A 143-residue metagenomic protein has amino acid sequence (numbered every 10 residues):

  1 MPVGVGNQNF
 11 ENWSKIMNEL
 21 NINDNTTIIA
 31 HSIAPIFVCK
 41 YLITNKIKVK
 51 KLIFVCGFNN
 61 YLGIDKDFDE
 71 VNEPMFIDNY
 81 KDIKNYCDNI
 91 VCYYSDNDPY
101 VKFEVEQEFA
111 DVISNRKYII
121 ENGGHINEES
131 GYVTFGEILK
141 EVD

Functional and structural regions predicted by a protein language model:
M1-D24: Active-site catalytic motif of lipid deacylating hydrolases and related acyltransferases
M1-V5, I53-G63: Active-site nucleophile loop of the alpha/beta-hydrolase fold
N7-Q8, G123-F135: Catalytic histidine-centered segment of alpha/beta-hydrolase-like enzymes
I28-I29, L52: Conserved alpha/beta-hydrolase fold motif
I29-C39: Gly/Ala-rich beta-loop-alpha elbow adjacent to hydrolase catalytic centers
Y86, V91-Y94, D98: Short beta-strand/loop motif that positions the catalytic acidic residue of the alpha/beta-hydrolase fold
P99-V105: Conserved alpha/beta-hydrolase "acid-adjacent" motif
D111-N127: Catalytic histidine neighborhood in serine/cysteine hydrolases with alpha/beta-hydrolase-type architecture
